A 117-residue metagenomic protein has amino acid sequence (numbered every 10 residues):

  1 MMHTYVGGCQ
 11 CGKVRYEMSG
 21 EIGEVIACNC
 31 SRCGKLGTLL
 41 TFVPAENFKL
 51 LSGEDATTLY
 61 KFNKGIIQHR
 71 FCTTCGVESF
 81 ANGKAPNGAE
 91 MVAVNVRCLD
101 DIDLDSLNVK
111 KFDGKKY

Functional and structural regions predicted by a protein language model:
M1-Y117: A short Gly-Trp-Pro
